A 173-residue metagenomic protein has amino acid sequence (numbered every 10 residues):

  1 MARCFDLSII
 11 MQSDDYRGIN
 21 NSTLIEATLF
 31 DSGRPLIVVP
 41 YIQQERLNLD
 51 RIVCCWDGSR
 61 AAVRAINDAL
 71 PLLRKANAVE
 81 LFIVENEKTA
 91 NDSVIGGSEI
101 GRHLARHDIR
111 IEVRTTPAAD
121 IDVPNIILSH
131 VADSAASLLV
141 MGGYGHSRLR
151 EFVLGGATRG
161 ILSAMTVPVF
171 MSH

Functional and structural regions predicted by a protein language model:
M1-F82, S163-H173: Intrinsically disordered or low-complexity boundary/linker segments at protein termini and domain junctions
M1-S8, R106-L139, G145-R150, R159 (+1 more regions): Structural beta-alpha unit
Y16-R17, E87-D92, A118-I121, S147: Short, small-residue-enriched loops and turns at beta-alpha junctions that line or gate enzyme active sites
N21, N48, D92, V123-P124 (+1 more regions): Short Asp/Glu-rich motifs
S22-L24, I95-S98, L128, V153-T158: Charged helix-capping and loop-helix junction motifs
V53, V140-G143, V153-L154: Short glycine/serine/threonine-biased micro-segments
G58-R110, R114: Redox- and metal-dependent alpha/beta enzyme cores, enriched for Fe-S-associated oxidoreductases and cofactor-handling
I83, T115, G142-G143, M171-H173: Active-site proximal loops enriched in glycine and acidic residues that flank catalytic Cys/His/Asp and coordinate
